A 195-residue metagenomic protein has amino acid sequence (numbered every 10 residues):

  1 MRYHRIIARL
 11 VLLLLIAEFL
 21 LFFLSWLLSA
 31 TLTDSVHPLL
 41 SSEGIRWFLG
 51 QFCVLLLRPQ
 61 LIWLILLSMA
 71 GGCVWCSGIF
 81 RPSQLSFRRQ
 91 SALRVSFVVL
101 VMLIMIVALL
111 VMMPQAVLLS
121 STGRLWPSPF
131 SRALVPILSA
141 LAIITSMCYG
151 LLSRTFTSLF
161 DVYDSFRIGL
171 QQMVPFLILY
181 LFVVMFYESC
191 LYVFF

Functional and structural regions predicted by a protein language model:
M1-Q84, F97-M112: Transmembrane-helix bundle segments that line or gate the permeation/cavity pathway in multi-pass membrane proteins
L24-L32, I79, L109-S121, C148-S158 (+1 more regions): Transmembrane helix-loop junctions in multi-pass membrane proteins
Q51, Q60, Q90, Q115 (+1 more regions): Residue-identity detector for glutamine
L57-I65, V95, S128-F156, V162-F194: Core transmembrane alpha-helical segments of multi-pass membrane transporters/permeases
C76-R89, L151-D164: Cytoplasmic membrane-interface regions of multi-pass membrane proteins
R88-M113, V174-Y187: Hydrophobic alpha-helical transmembrane segments of integral membrane proteins
R89-F97, A108-L138: Flexible hinge motifs at transmembrane-helix junctions and intramembrane kinks/re-entrant loops in multi-pass membrane
